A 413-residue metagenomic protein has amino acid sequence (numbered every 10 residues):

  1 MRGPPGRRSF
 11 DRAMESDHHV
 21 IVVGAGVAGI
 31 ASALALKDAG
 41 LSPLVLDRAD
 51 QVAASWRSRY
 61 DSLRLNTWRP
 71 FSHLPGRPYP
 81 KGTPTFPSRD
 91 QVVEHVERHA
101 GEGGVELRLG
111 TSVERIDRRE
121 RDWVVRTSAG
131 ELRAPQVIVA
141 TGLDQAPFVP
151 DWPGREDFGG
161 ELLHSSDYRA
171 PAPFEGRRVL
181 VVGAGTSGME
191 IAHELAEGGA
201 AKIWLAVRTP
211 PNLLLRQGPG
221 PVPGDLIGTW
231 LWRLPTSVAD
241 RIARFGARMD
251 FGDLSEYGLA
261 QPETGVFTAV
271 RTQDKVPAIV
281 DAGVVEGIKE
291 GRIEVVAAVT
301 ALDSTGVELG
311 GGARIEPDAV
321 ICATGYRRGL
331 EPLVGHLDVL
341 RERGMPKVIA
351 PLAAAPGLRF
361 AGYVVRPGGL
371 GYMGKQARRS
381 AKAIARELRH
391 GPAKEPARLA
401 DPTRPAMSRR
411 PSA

Functional and structural regions predicted by a protein language model:
M1-R8: Compositionally biased, low-complexity flexible segments
F10-A25, I30-A49, A53-S55, P84-T186 (+2 more regions): Flavin (primarily FAD) cofactor-binding/catalytic cores of flavoenzymes
Q51-G76: Redox-cofactor-proximal catalytic regions of oxidoreductases
F71-P78, Q261-G265: Short, basic/glycine-rich phosphate-binding loops at helix/coil junctions that contact nucleotide phosphates
P78-P84: A short acidic, helix-capping loop that chelates divalent metal ions and anchors anionic groups
